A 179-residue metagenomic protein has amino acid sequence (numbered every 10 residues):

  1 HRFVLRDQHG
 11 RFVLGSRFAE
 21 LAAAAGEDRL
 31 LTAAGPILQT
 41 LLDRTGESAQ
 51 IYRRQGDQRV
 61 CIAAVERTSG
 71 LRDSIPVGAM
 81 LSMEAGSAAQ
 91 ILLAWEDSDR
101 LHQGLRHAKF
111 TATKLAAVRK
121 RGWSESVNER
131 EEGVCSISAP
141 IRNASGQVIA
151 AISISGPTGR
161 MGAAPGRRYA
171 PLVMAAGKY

Functional and structural regions predicted by a protein language model:
H1-R2: Glycine-centered, phosphate/nucleic-acid-interacting loop/turn motifs that mediate DNA/RNA or nucleotide
D7-F12: Short, Lys/Arg-rich nucleic-acid/phosphate-binding segment
V13-G104: Amphipathic alpha-helical effector-binding/dimerization core of metabolite-sensing transcriptional regulators
R106-A116, R121, E132, A150-Y179: Juxtadomain coupling helices with adjacent low-complexity linkers
E125-N128: PAS and PAS-like sensory modules
E132-P140: A short beta-strand signature within small-molecule sensing/ligand-binding domains used in signal transduction
R142-V148: Flexible loop/coil segments at beta-strand boundaries within sensory signal-transduction domains
